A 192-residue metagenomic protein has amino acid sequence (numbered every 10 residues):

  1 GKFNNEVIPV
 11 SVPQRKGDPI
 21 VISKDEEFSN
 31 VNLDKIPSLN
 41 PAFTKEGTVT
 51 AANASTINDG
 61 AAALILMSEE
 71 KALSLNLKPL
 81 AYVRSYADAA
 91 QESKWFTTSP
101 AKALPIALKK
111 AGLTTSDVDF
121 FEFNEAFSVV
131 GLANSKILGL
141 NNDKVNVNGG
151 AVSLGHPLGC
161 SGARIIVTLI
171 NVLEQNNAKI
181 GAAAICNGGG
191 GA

Functional and structural regions predicted by a protein language model:
G1-E70, S74, I137-K144: N-terminal extracellular/periplasmic Venus flytrap/periplasmic-binding protein-like
N5, K78, L113-S116, N176: Structured loop/turn residues at beta-strand edges in well-structured enzyme cores
P13-Q14, R84-S153: Active-site pocket-lining segment
E46-A63, Y86-K110, S153-R164, T168 (+1 more regions): Active-site pocket-shaping loop/turn-to-helix segments
S74-L77, K94-W95: Extended hydrophobic-aromatic, low-complexity segments
K78-R84: Short helix-loop-beta-strand segments that form the rim/entrance of peptidase-like active sites
T115, K136-I137, N141-N146, A151-G191: Internal helix-turn-beta structural module
